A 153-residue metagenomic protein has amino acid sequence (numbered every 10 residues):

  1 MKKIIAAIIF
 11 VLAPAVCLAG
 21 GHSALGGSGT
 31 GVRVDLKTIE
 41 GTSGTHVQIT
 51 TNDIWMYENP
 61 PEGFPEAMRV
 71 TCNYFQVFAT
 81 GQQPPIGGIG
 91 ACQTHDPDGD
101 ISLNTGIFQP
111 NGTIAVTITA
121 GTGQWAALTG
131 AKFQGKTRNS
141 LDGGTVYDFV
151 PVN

Functional and structural regions predicted by a protein language model:
K2-F10: Sec-dependent signal peptide recognition, specifically the positively charged N-region followed immediately by
P14-V16: N-terminal signal peptide c-region/cleavage motif recognized by signal peptidases
G20-N153: Beta-strand-enriched cores of mature, soluble protein domains
